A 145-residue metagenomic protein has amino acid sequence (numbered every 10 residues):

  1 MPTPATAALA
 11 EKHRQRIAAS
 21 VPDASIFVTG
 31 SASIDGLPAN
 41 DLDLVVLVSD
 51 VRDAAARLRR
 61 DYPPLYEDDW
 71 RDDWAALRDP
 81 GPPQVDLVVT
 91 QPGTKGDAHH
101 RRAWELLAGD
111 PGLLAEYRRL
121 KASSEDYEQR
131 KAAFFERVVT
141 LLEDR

Functional and structural regions predicted by a protein language model:
M1-V28, V139, E143: Helical scaffold of the NTase/Pol beta-like nucleotidyltransferase catalytic core
T3-E11, V48, L114, E125-A132: Generic detection of long, well-ordered alpha-helical segments
R14-D53: Active-site nucleotide-donor binding segment shared across nucleotidyl transfer reactions
V21-D23, R59, P82: Short, well-ordered coil/turn elements that cap or connect secondary structure elements
S31-A32, L42-D43, Y62, D72-A75: Short secondary-structure capping micro-motifs at structural edges
A54-P63: Short amphipathic alpha-helices in soluble, non-transmembrane regions that often serve as interface/regulatory elements
P63-G96: Conserved catalytic core of two-metal-ion nucleotidyltransferases
V89, K95-R145: Catalytic cores of NTP-dependent nucleotidyl/adenyl transfer enzymes across multiple folds
